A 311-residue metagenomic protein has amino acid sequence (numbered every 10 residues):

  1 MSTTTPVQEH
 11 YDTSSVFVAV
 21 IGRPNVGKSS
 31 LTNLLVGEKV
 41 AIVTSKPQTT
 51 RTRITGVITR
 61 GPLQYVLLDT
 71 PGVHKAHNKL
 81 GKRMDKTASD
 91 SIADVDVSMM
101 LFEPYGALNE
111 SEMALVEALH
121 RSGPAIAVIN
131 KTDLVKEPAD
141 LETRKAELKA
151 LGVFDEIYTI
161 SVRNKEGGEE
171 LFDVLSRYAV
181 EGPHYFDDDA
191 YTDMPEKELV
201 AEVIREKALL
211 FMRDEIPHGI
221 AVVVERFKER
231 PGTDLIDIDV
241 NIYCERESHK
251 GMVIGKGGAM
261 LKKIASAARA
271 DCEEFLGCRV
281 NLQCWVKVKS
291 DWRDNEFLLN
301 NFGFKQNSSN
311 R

Functional and structural regions predicted by a protein language model:
S2-V97, F102: Conserved G1/Walker A P-loop phosphate-binding module
A19, N33, T52, G56 (+13 more regions): Solvent-exposed alpha-helical segments within well-ordered globular domains of core cellular machineries
G27, G167, M260: Conserved glycine(s) of the Walker
E38, V57-G61, A76, S91 (+10 more regions): Conserved, well-folded catalytic cores of nucleic-acid-processing and energy-transducing macromolecular machines
T50, H74-K75, A107-L108, V135-K136 (+1 more regions): Catalytic P-loop NTPase motifs of RecA-like helicase/translocase cores
T59-Q64, R83-I157, K228-G232: Conserved C-terminal guanine-recognition region of P-loop GTPase G domains, centered on the G4
P124-I126, D133-E196: Canonical P-loop GTPase G-domain recognition
E196-R311: P-loop NTP-binding site
